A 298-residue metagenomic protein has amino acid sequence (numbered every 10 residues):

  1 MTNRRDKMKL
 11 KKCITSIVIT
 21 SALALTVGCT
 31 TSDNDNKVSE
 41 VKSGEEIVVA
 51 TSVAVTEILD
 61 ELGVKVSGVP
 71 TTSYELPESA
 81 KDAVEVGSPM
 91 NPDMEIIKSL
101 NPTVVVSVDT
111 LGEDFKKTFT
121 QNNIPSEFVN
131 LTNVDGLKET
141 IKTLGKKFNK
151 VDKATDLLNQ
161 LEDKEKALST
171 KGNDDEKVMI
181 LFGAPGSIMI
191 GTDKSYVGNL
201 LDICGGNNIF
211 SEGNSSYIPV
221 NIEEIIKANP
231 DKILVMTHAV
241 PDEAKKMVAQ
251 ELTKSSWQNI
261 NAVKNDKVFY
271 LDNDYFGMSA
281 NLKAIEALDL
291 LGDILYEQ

Functional and structural regions predicted by a protein language model:
L25-G28: C-terminal motif of bacterial Sec signal peptides marking the signal peptidase cleavage site
T30-D33: Bacterial signal peptide processing site
G44-L62, K153-G205: Basic- and aromatic-lined ligand-binding clefts that recognize polyanionic substrates
E46-I47, K138-F148, T155, N159 (+2 more regions): Structured C-terminal subdomain patch of bacterial secreted/periplasmic proteins
V49-L100, V104-D109, I209: A short, structured surface patch at a secondary-structure boundary
P70, Y74, V197-Y217, Y270: His/Asp/Glu-enriched short active-site or ligand-binding loop at hydrolase and phosphoryl-transfer sites
D93-S107, I124, N221-V235: Proline-aspartate-enriched helix->loop->beta-strand connector
D114, V129-T143, M179-Y196, D242: Extracytoplasmic ligand-binding site segments that recognize negatively charged/polar headgroups
